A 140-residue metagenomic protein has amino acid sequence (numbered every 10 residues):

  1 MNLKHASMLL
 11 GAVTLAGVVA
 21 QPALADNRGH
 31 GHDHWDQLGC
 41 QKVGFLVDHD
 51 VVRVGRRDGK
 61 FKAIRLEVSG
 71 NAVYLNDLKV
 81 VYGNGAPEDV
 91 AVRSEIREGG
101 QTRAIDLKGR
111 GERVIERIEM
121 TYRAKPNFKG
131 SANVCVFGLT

Functional and structural regions predicted by a protein language model:
M1-L10: Bacterial N-terminal signal peptides that target proteins for export
A12-V13, A23: Cleavable N-terminal signal peptides
V19-A25: Sec/Tat signal peptide C-region and signal peptidase I cleavage site
G39-Q41, D89-R97: Solvent-exposed serine/threonine-rich low-complexity stretches and specific carbohydrate-binding patches
K42-L75: Short, surface-exposed binding/anchoring microloops in extracellular/periplasmic proteins
D50-G55, T102-G109: Exposed aromatic-hydrophobic patches
G59-L66, G109-N127: Noncatalytic modules at the cell exterior or secretory-pathway interfaces, chiefly beta-strand-rich lectin/adhesion
S69-V92, K129-L139: Short, surface-exposed beta-strand/strand-loop-strand elements in extracellular ectodomains
